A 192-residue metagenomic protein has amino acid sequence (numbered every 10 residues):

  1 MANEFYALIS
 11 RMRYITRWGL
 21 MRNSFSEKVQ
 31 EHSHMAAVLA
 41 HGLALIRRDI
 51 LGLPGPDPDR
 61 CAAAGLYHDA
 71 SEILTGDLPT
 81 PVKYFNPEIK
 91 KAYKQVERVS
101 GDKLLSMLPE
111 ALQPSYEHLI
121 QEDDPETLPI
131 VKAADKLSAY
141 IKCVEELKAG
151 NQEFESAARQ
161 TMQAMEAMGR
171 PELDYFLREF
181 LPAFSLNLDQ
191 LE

Functional and structural regions predicted by a protein language model:
M1-E192: Alpha-helical, largely C-terminal catalytic domains that coordinate divalent metal ions via clustered Asp/Glu/His
